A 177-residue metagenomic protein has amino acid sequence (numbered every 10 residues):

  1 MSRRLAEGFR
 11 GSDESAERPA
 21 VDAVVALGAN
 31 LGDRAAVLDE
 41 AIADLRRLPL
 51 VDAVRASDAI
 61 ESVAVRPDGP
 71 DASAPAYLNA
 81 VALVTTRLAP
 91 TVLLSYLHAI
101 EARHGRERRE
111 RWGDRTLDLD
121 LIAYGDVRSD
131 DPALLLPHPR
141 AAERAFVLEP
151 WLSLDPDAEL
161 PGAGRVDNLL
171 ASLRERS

Functional and structural regions predicted by a protein language model:
S2-D39, V51: Extended accessory regions or peripheral subdomains of proteins
S2-S12, V65-L78, L88-S177: Flexible, gly/pro- and Lys/Arg-enriched active-site loops
S15-A29, I60-P67, P90-S95: Short N-terminal helix-initiation segments at or just after the protein's N-terminus
A26, L83-T85, Y124: Short hydrophobic/aromatic beta-strand micro-patches that form the beta-sheet surface supporting nucleotide- or nucleic
L27-A29, T86, L152: Short, structured patches in soluble enzyme cores that scaffold and shape functional sites
E40, D44-L88: Short, surface-exposed acidic-centric catalytic microdomains
